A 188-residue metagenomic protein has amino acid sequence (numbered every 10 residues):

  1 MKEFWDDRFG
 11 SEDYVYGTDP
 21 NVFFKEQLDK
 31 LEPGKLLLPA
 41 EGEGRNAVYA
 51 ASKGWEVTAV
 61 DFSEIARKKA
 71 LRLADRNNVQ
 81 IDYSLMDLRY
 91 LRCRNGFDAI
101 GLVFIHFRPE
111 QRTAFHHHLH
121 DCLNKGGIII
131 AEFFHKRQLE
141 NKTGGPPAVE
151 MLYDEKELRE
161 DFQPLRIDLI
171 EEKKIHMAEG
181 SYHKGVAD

Functional and structural regions predicted by a protein language model:
M1-L31, R137: Conserved class I S-adenosyl-L-methionine
P33-G42: Conserved class I S-adenosyl-L-methionine
S63-I65: Conserved SAM/SAH-binding beta-strand->alpha-helix loop
R76-L88: Conserved SAM-binding strand-loop segment of SAM-dependent methyltransferases
F97-T113: A short SAM/SAH-binding and catalytic strip from SAM-dependent methyltransferases
T113-K125: A short glycine-rich, Lys/Arg-flanked "PGG" loop and its adjoining helix->strand segment in the class I
G126-F134: Conserved beta-strand signature within the Rossmann-like core of class I S-adenosyl-L-methionine
Q138-R159, E179-V186: Acceptor-substrate binding/catalytic loop of class I
